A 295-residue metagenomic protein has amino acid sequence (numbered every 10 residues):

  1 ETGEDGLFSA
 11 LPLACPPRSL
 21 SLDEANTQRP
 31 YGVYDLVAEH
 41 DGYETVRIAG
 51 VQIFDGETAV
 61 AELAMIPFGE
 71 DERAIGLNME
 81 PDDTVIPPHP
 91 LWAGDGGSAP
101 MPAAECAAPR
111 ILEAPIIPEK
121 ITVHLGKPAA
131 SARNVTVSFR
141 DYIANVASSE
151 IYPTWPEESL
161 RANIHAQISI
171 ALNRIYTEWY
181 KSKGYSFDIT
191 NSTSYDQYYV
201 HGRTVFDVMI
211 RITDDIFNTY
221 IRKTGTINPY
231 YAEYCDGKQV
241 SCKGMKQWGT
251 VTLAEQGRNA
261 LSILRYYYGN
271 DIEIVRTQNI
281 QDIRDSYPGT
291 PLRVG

Functional and structural regions predicted by a protein language model:
E1, D23-N26, I48-Q52: Beta-strand-rich interaction surfaces with strong enrichment in secreted/lumenal proteins
E1-D23: Short, acidic Ser/Thr/Gly-rich low-complexity loop/linker segments typical of extracellular and cell-surface proteins
G6, R29, K246: Short, conserved glycine- and acidic-residue-centered signature motifs in active-site or ligand-binding loops
L13, V37-G50, V60-G295: Conserved, single-site charged/polar hotspot
R18-G42: A short, solvent-exposed beta-strand micro-motif common in secreted/extracellular proteins
F54-T58: Solvent-exposed, conformationally flexible loop/turn segments
